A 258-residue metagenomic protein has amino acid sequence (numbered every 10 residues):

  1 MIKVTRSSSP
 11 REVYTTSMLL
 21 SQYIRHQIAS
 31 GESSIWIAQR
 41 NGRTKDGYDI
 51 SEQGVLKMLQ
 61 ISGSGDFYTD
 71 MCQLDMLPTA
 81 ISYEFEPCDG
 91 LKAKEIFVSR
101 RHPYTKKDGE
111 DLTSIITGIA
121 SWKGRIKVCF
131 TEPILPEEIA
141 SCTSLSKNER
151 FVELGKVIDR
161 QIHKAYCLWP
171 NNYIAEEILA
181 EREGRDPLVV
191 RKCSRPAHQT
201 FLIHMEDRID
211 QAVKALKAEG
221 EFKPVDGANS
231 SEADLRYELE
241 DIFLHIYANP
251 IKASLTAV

Functional and structural regions predicted by a protein language model:
M1-L19: Membrane-interfacial amphipathic helices and adjacent loop/beta segments that form the lipid-substrate binding surface
R6, R40-N41: Glycine- and acidic
T15-I35, G42-V258: Membrane-interfacial terminal anchoring regions of lipid-handling membrane enzymes
